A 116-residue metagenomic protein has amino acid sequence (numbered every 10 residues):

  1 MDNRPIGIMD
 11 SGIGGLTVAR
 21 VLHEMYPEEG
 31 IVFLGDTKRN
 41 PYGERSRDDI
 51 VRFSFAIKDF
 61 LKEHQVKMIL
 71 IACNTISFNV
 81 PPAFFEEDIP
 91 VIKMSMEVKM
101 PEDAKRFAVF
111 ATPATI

Functional and structural regions predicted by a protein language model:
M1-I116: Non-catalytic structural scaffold of enzyme domains
